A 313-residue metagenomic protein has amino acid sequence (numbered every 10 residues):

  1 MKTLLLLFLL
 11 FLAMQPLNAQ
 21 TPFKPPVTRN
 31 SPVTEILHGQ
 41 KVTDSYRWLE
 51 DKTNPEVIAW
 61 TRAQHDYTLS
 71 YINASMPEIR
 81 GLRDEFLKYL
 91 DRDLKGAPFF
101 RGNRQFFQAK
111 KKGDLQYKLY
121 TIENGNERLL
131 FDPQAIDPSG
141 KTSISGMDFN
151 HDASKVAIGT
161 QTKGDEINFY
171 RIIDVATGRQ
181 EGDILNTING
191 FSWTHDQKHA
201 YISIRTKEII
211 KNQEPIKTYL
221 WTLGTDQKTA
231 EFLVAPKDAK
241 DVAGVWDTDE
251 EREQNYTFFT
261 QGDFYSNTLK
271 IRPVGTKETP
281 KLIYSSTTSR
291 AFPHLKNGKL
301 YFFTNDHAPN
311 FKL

Functional and structural regions predicted by a protein language model:
M1-L4: Positively charged n-region of N-terminal signal peptides that target proteins for export
L7-A13, A19-K312: Beta-propeller folds
